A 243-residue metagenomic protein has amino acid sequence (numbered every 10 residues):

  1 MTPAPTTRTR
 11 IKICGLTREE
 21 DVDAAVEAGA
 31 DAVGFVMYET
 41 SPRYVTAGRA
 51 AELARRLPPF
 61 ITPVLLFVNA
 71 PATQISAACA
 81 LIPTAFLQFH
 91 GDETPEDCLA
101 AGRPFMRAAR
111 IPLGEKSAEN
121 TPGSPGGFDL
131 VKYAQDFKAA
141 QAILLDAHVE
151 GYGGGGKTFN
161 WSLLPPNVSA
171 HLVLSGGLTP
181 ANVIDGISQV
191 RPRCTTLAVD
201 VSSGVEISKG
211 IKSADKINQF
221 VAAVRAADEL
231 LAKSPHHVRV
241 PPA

Functional and structural regions predicted by a protein language model:
M1-C14, P235-A243: N-terminal amphipathic alpha-helix/helix-capping segment at the start of soluble metabolic enzymes
K12-A24, A28, V36: N-terminal beta1-alpha1 ligand-phosphate binding loop
D23, S76-A77, I184, N218: Alpha-helical segments flanking ligand/cofactor-binding loops in enzyme cores
A28, L81-I82, K138, Q189-C194: Structural motif
A30-P42, Q88-T94, H148-V149, G154 (+1 more regions): Glycine-rich phosphate-binding active-site loops on the catalytic face of alpha/beta enzymes
V36-P42, G48-R49, A54-N182: Conserved anion-binding
A47-L57, C98-A100, I187, S202 (+1 more regions): C-terminal helical cap(s) of enzyme catalytic domains, especially alpha/beta-barrels
V173-P192, E206: A C-terminal functional module that forms or caps the active site or interfaces directly with catalytic machinery
